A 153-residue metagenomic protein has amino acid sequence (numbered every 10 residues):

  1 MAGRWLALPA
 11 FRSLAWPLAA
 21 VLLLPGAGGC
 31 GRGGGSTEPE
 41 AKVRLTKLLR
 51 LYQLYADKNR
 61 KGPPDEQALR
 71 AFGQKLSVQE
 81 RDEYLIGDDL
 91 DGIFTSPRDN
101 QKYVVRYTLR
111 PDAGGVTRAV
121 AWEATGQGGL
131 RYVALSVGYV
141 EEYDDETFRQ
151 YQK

Functional and structural regions predicted by a protein language model:
M1-G28: Sec-dependent bacterial lipoprotein signal peptides
G29-R98, T108, V140-K153: Conserved hydrophobic/amphipathic alpha-helical signal-anchor segments
I93-A121: Surface-exposed, charged secondary-structure patches
W122-G126: Short loop/turn motifs at secondary-structure junctions and domain boundaries
G128-L130: Short loop/turn microsegments at loop-to-beta-strand junctions
